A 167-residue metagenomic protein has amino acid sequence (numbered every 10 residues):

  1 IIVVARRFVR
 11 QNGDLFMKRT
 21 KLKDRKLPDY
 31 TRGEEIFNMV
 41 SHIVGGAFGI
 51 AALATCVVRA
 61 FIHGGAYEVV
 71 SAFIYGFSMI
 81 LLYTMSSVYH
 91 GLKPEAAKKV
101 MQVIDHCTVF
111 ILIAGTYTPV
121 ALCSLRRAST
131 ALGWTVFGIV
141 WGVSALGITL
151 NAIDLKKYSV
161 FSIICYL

Functional and structural regions predicted by a protein language model:
I1-F16: Short, Lys/Arg-enriched N-terminal segments with co-localized hydrophobic residues within the first ~10-30 amino acids
K18-L167: Multi-pass alpha-helical transmembrane bundles in non-GPCR membrane proteins that perform intramembrane catalysis
